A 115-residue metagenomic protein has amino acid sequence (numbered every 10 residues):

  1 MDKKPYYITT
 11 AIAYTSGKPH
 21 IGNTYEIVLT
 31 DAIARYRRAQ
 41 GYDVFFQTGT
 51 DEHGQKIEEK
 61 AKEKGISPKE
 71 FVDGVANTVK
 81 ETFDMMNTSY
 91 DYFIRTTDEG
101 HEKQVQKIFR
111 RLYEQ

Functional and structural regions predicted by a protein language model:
M1-Q115: N-terminal, positively charged nucleic-acid-binding surface of large information/translation enzymes
